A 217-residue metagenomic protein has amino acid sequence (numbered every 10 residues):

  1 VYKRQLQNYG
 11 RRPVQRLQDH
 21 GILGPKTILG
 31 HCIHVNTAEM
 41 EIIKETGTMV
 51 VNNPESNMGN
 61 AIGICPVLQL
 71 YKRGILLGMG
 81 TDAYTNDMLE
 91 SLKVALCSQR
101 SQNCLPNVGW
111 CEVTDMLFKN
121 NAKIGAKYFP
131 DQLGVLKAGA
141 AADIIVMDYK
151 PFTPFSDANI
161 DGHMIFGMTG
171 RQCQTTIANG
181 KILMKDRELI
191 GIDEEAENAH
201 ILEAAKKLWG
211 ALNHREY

Functional and structural regions predicted by a protein language model:
K3-M49, N60-L77: Histidine/acidic residue-rich metal-binding segments in metalloenzymes
D19-I22, K26, P66-P151, I165-T169: His/Asp/Glu-enriched, well-ordered alpha-helical/loop segment that forms or immediately abuts the divalent-metal
C32-I33, R100, K150, K181: Flexible loop residues that form catalytic and substrate-binding hotspots at small-molecule/glycan-binding clefts
M40, A61-I64, L89, A158 (+1 more regions): Conserved strand-to-helix beginnings and helix N-cap segments that scaffold or border functional pockets
K44-N53, E203-A211: Short, electropositive alpha-helical surface patch
P54-G59, D82-Y84: Short, acidic/turn-prone active-site loops that include or flank metal/cofactor- and phosphate-binding residues
M58-A61, K127-F129: Active-site glycine- and acidic-residue-rich loops that bind and position anionic ligands or nucleotide-like cofactors
F118-Y217: Active-site microenvironment of metallo-dependent hydrolases
